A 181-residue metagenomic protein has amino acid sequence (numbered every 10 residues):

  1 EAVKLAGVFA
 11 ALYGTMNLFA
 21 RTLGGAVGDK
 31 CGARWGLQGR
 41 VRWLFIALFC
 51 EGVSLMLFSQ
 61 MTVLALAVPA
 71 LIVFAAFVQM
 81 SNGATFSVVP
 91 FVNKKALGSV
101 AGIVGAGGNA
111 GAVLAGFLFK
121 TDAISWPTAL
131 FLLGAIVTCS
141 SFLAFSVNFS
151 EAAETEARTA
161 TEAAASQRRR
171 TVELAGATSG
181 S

Functional and structural regions predicted by a protein language model:
E1-M16, S99: Loop-to-transmembrane helix entry
K30-L48: Cytoplasmic membrane-interface "Motif A"-like loop-to-helix N-cap segments of 12-TM Major Facilitator Superfamily
F45-T62: C-terminal ends and interior cores of transmembrane alpha-helices in multi-pass membrane transporters/permeases
S54, A65-N82: Hydrophobic core of transmembrane alpha-helices in multi-pass small-molecule transporters, especially MFS/SLC-type
M80-N93: Intracellular juxtamembrane helix-capping segments at the cytosolic ends of symmetry-related transmembrane helices
N93-I124: A late C-terminal transmembrane helix in Major Facilitator Superfamily
T128-S146: Symmetry-related core transmembrane helices of the 12-TM Major Facilitator Superfamily/SLC fold
N148-S181: Intrinsic disorder in cytosolic terminal tails and internal cytosolic loops of multi-pass membrane transporters
